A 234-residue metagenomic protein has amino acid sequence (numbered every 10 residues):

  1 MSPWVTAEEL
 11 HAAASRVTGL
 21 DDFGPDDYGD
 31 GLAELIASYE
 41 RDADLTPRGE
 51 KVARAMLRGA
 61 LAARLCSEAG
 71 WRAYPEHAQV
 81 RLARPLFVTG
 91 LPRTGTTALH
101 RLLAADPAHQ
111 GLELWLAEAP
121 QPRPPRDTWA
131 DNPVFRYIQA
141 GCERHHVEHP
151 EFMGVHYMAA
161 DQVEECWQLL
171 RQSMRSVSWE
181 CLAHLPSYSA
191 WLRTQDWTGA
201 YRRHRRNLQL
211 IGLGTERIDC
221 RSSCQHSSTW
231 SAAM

Functional and structural regions predicted by a protein language model:
M1-A73: Long, basic/Gly/Ser/Thr-rich N-terminal segments that mediate initial subcellular attachment or targeting
P3, T46, E50, P92 (+2 more regions): Aromatic-acidic/polar surface patches that form glycan- and anion
E76-A83: Phosphate-binding P-loop
F87, A98, N207-L210, A233-M234: Short, hydrophobic/aromatic alpha-helical segments in well-folded domains
F87-P107: Glycine-rich phosphate-binding P-loop
A105-W115: Post-Walker A helix-loop "phosphate-sensing" segment adjacent to the P-loop in P-loop NTPases
E118-S222: PAPS-dependent sulfation machinery
I218-M234: Long, well-ordered mid-to-C-terminal structural blocks that present hydrophobic/aromatic surfaces
